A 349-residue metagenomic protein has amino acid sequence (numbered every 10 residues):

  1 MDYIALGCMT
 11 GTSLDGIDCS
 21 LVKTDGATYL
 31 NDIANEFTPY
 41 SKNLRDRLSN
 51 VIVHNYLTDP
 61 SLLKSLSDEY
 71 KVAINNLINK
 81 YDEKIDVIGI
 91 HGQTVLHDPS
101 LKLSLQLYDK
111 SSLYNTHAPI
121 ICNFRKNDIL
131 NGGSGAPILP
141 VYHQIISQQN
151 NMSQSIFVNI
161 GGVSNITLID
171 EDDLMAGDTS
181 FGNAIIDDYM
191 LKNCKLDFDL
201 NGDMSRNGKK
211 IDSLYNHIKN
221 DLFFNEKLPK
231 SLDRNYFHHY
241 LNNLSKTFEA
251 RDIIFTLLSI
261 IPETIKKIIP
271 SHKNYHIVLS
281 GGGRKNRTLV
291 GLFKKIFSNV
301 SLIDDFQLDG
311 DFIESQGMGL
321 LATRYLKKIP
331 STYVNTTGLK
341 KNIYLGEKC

Functional and structural regions predicted by a protein language model:
D2-I4, P99-S104, S111, T116-L196: Phosphate-binding/catalytic loop of phosphoryl-transfer enzymes
A5-M9, I85-G89, S155-N159: Short glycine-aspartate micro-motif
A5-V22, R284: N-terminal beta1-alpha1 ligand-phosphate binding loop
T10, L14, S259, D304-C349: Glycine-rich phosphate-binding/hydrolytic loop that grips phosphoryl groups
D15-Y40, D172-P262, N274, K327 (+2 more regions): Conserved ATP-utilizing enzyme core subdomain
N31-S65: Conserved non-catalytic scaffold segment of RNase H-like nuclease domains
L57-K110: Short beta-strand-loop/turn "lid" adjacent to the catalytic site in phosphate-handling enzymes
V95, N274-F293: Glycine-rich phosphate-binding loops at beta-strand->alpha-helix junctions
